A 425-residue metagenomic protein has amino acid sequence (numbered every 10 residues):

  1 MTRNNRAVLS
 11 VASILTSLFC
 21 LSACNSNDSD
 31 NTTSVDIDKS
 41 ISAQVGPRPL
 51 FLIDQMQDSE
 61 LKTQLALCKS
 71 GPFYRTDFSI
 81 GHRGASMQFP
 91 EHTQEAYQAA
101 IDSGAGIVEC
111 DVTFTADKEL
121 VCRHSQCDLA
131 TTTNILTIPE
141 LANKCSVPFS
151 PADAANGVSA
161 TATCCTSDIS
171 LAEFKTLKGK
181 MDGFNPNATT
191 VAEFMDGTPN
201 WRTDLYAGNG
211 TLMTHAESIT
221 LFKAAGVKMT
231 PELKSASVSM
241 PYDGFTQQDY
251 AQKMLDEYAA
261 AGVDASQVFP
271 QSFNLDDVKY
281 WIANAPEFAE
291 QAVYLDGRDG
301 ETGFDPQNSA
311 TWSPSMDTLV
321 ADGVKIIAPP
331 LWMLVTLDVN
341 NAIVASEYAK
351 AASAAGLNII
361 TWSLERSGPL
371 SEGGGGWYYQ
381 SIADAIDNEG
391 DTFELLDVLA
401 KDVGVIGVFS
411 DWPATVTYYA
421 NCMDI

Functional and structural regions predicted by a protein language model:
T2-V11: Bacterial N-terminal signal peptides that target proteins for export
I14-S17: Low-complexity, intrinsically disordered segments with a bias for serine/threonine
F19-A23: C-terminal motif of bacterial Sec signal peptides marking the signal peptidase cleavage site
C24-I425: Phosphate-group recognition and catalysis centered on beta-loop-alpha active-site segments
